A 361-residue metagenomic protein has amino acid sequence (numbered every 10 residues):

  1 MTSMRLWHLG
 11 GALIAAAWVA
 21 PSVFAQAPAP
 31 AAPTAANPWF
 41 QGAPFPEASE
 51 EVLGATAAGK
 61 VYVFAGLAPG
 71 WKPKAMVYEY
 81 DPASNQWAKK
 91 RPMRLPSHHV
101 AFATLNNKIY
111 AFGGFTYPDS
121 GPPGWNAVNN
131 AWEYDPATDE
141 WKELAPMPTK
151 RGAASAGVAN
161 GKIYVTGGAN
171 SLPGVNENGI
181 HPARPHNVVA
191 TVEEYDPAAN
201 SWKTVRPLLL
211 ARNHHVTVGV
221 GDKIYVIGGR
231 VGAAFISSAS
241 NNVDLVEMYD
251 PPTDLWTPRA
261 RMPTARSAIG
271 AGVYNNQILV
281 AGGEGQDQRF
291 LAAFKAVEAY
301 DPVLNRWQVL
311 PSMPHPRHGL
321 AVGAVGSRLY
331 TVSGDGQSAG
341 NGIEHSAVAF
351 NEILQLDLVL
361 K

Functional and structural regions predicted by a protein language model:
M1-G11: Bacterial N-terminal signal peptides that target proteins for export
G10-S22: Bacterial N-terminal signal peptides
A25-K361: Kelch-like beta-propeller repeat domains
